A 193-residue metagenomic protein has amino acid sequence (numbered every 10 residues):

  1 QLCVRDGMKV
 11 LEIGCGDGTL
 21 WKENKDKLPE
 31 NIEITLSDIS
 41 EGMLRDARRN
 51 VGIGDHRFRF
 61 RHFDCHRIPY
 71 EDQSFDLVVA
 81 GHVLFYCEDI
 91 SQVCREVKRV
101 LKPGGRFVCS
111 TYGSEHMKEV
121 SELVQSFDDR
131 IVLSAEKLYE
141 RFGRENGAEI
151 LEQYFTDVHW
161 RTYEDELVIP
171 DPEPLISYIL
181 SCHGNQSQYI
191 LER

Functional and structural regions predicted by a protein language model:
Q1-M8, E23: Conserved alpha-helix/loop element of class I SAM-dependent methyltransferases that forms part of the SAM/SAH-binding
L11-R67: Class I SAM-dependent methyltransferase SAM/SAH-binding core
H66-L77: A short acidic, Gly/Pro-enriched loop at the edge of an enzyme's catalytic core that lines a small-molecule cofactor
L77-I90: A short SAM/SAH-binding and catalytic strip from SAM-dependent methyltransferases
S91-P103: A short glycine-rich, Lys/Arg-flanked "PGG" loop and its adjoining helix->strand segment in the class I
V108-R130: Conserved class I S-adenosyl-L-methionine
E140-Y154: Short alpha-helix
H159-R193: C-terminal helical/coil "lid" or tail adjacent to the Rossmann-like core of SAM-dependent
